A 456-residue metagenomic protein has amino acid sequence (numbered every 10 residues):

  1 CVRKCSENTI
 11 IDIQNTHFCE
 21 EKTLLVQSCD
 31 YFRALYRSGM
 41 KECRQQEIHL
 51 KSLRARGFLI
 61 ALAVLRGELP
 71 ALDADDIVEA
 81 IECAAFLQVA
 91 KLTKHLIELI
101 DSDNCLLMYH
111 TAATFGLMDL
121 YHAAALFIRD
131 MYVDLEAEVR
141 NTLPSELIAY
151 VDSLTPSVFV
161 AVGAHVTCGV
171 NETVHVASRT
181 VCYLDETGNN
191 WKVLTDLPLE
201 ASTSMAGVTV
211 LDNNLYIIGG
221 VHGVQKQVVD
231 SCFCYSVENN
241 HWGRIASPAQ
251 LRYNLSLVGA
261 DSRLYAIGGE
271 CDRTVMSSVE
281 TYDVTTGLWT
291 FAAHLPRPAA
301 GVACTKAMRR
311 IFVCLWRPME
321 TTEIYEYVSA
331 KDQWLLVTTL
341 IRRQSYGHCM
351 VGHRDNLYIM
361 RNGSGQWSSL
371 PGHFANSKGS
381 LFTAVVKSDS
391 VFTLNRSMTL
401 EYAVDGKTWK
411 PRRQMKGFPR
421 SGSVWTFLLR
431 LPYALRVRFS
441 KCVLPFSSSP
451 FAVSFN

Functional and structural regions predicted by a protein language model:
C1-V2, T209: Intrinsically disordered, low-complexity PEST-like regions enriched in Ser/Thr and acidic residues
R3-D101: Canonical BTB/POZ domain core
Q27, E42-S52, A71-I81, K91-I97 (+1 more regions): Kelch-like beta-propeller repeat domains
